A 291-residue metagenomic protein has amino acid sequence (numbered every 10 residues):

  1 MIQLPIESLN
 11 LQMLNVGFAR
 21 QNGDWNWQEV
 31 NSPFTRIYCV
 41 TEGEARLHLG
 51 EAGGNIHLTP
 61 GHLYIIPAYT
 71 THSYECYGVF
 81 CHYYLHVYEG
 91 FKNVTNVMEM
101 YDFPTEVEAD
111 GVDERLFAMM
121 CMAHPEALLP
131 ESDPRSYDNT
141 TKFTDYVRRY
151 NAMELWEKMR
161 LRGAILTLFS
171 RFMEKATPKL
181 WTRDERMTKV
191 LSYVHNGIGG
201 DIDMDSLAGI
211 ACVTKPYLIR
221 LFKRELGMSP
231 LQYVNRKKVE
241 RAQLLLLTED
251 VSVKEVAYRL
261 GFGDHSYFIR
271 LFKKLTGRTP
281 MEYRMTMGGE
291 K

Functional and structural regions predicted by a protein language model:
M1-H62, Y69-H72, C76-Y77, P104 (+3 more regions): Generic protein-terminus/edge-of-domain signal
L47, H124, L168-F172, A176 (+3 more regions): Hydrophobic recognition helices of helix-based DNA-binding modules
G50-A52, L129, T177-L180, I198-G199 (+1 more regions): Short, flexible helix-adjacent loops and helix caps
T59, T177-V194: C-terminal/domain-terminus segments
A68-N93: Ligand-binding loop in jelly-roll beta-barrel domains
G90-E108: Double-stranded beta-helix
A109-T182: An amphipathic alpha-helical interaction segment
T188-N196, D201-A208, V213, R220-I269 (+1 more regions): Terminal helix-turn-helix DNA-binding modules in bacterial transcription factors
